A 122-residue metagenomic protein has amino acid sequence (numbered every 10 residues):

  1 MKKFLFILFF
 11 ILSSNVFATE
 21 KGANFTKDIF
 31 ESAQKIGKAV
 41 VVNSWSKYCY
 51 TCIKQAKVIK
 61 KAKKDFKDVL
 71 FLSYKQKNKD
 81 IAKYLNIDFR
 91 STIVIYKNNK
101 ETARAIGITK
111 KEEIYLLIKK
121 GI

Functional and structural regions predicted by a protein language model:
F4, F17-I36, K120-I122: N-terminal leader/targeting and pre-domain segments
F4-S13: Sec-dependent N-terminal signal peptides
K35-K47: Short active-site neighborhood of thiol/selenol oxidoreductases, capturing the structured segment around
A39, L85-V94: Structural micro-motif
S44, C49-C52, I93: The canonical Cys-X-X-Cys-His
S44, K67-I81: Thiol-based oxidoreductase modules, predominantly thioredoxin-like and allied folds used for disulfide exchange
T51-D65: Typically the conserved alpha-helix immediately C-terminal to a functionally engaged Cys/Sec in thioredoxin-like
K97-I122: Non-catalytic, surface beta->alpha helical segment in thiol-disulfide oxidoreductase systems
